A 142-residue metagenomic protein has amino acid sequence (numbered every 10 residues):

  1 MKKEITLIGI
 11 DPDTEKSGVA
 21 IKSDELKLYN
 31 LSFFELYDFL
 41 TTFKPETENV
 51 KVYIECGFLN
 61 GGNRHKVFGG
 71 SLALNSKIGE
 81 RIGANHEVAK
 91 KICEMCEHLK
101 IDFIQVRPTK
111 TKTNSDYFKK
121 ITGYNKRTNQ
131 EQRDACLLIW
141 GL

Functional and structural regions predicted by a protein language model:
M1-L142: Phosphate- and other anionic-substrate recognition elements at nucleic-acid/protein interfaces
